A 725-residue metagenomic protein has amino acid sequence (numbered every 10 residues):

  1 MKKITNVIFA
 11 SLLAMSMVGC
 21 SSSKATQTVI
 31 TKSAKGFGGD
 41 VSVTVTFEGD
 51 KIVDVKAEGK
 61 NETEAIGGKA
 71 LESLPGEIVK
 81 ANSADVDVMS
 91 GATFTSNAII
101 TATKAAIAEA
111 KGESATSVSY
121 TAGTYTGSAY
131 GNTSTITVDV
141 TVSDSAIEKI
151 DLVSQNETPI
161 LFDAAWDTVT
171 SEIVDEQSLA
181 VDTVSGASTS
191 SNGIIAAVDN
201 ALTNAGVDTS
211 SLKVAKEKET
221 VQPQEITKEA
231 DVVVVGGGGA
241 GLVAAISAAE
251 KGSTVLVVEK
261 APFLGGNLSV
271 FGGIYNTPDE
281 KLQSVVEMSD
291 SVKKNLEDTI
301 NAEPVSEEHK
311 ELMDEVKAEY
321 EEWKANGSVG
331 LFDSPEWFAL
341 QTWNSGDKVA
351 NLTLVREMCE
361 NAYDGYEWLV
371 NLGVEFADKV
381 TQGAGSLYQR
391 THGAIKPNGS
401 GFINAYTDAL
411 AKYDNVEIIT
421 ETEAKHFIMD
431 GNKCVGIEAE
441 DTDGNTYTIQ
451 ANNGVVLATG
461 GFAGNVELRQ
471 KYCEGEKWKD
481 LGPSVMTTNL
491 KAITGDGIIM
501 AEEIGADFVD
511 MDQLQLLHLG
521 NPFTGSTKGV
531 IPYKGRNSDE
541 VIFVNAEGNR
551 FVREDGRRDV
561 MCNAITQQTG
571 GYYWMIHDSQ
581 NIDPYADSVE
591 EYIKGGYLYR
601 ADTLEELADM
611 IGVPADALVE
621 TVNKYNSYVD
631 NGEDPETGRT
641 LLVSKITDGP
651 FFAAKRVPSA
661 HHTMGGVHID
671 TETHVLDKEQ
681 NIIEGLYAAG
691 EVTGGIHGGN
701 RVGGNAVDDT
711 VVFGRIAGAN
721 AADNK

Functional and structural regions predicted by a protein language model:
S16-G19: C-terminal motif of bacterial Sec signal peptides marking the signal peptidase cleavage site
K24-K216: Active-site- and interface-proximal helix/loop "cap" or "latch" segments in soluble metabolic and energy-transducing
Q222-A240, L256: Beta1/beta-strand and adjacent pyrophosphate-binding region of the FAD-binding site in flavoprotein oxidoreductases
E250-V270: Glycine-rich FAD pyrophosphate-binding loop
T299-E315, I498-M500, A506-V613: An anion/pyrophosphate-binding glycine-rich loop and adjacent beta-alpha core in soluble alpha-beta enzymes
L331-T446, N465-E467, N521-P522, V629-D648: Conserved redox-cofactor binding core of oxidoreductases
H426, A617-N700: A glycine-rich dinucleotide-binding beta-alpha-beta segment and adjacent secondary-structure elements that constitute
D443-T446, Q450-N521, I716: Glycine-rich loop(s) and the adjacent beta-strand/alpha-helix scaffold that form part
